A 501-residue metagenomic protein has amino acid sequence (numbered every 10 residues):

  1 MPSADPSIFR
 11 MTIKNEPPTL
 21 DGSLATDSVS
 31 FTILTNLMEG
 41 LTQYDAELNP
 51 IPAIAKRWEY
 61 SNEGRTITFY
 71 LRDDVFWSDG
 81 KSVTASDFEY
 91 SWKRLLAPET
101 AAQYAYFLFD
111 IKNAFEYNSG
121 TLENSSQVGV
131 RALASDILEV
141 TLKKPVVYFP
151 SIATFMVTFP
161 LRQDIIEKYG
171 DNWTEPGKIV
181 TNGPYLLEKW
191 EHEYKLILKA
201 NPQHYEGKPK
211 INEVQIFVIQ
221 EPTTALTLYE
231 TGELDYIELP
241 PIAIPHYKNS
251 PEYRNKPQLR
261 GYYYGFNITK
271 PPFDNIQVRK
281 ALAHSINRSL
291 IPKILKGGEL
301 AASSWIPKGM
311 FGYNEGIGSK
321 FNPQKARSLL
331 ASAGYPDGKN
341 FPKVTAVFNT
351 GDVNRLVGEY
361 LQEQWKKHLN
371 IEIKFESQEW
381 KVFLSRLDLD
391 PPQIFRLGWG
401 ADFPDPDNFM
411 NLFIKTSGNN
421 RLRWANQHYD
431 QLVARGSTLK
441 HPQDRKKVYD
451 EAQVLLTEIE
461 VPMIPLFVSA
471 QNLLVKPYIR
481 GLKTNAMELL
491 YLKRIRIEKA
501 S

Functional and structural regions predicted by a protein language model:
P6-P18, K56, T66-F69, F88-S91 (+6 more regions): Short, well-ordered beta-strand elements
T12-N62, K93, K178-T181: N-terminal lobe/hinge region of extracytoplasmic solute-binding protein
N15-F31, I54-A55, K81, Y104 (+3 more regions): A structural "hinge/loop" feature
Y70, D87-E89, L96, T100-Q163: Surface-exposed binding/hinge segments that line and control ligand-binding clefts or catalytic entry sites
T84-S91, S135-T141, G183-P184, I211-E213 (+5 more regions): Alpha-helical secondary-structure segments
S125-Q127, R131, L142-P209, E213 (+3 more regions): Gly/Pro-rich hinge or "lid" segments in bacterial periplasmic/extracellular proteins
V147, S285-N314, D352-Q362, L384-S501: Detector for C-terminal structural segments
E188-K199, Q215-K270, K293: Extracellular/periplasmic solute-recognition and catalytic clefts
